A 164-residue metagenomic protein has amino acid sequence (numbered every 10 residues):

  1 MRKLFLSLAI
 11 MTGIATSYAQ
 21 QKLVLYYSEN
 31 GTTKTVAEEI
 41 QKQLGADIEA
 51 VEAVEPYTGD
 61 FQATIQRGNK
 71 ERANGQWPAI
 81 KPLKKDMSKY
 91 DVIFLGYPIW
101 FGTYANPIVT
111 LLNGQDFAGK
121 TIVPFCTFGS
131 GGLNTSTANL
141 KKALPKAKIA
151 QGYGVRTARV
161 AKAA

Functional and structural regions predicted by a protein language model:
M1-L4: Positively charged n-region of N-terminal signal peptides that target proteins for export
L8-T12, A19-V54, Q66-R67, R72-Y97 (+1 more regions): FMN-binding flavodoxin-like domain, especially the glycine-rich phosphate-binding loop
T58-Q66: Hydrolase active-site cap/lid region
